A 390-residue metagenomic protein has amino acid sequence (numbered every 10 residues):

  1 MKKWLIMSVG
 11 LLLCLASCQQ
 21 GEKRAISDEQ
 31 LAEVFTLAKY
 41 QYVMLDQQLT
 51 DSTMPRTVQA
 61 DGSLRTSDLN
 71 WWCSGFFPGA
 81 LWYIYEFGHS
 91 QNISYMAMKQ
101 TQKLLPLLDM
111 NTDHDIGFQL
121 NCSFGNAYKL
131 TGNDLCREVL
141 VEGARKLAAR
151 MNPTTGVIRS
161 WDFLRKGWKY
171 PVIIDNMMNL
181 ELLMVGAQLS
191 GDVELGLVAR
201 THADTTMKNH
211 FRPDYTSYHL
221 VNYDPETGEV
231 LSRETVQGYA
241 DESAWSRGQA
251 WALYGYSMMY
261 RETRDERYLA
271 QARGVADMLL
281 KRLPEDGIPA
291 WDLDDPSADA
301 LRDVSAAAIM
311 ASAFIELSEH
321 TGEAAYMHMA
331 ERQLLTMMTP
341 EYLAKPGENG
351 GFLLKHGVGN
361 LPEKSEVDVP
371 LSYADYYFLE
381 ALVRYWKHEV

Functional and structural regions predicted by a protein language model:
W4-L13: Sec-dependent N-terminal signal peptides
I6, Q19-G21: N-terminal hydrophobic alpha-helix used for membrane targeting or insertion
L15-S17: C-terminal motif of bacterial Sec signal peptides marking the signal peptidase cleavage site
G21-V390: Glycan-recognition and catalytic cores of secretory/periplasmic carbohydrate-active enzymes
